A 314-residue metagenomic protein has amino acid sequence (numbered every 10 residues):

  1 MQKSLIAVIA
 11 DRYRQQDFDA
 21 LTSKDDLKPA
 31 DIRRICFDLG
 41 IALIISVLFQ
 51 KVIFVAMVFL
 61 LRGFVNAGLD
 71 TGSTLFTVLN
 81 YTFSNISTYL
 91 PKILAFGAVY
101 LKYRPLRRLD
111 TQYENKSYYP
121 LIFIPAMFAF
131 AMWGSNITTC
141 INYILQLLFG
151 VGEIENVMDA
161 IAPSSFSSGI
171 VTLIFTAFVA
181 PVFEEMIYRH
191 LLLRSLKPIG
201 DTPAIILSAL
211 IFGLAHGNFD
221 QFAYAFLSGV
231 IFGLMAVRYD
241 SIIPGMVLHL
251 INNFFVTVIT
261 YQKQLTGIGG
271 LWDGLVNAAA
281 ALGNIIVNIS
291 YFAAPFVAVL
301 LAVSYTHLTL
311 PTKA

Functional and structural regions predicted by a protein language model:
M1-C36: N-terminal juxtamembrane cytosolic/stromal segments of multi-pass membrane proteins
Q2, G63-L79, Q112-A180, K197: Juxtamembrane helix-loop-helix connectors linking adjacent transmembrane helices in multi-pass membrane enzymes
S46-K102: Alpha-helical transmembrane segments in multi-pass membrane proteins
K51-V52, L214, Q221-V287: Functionally important transmembrane alpha-helices
G68-S84, D159-S167, I268-F292: Membrane-interface segments at the starts/ends of alpha-helical transmembrane spans
K92-A98, Y291-Y305: Hydrophobic core of alpha-helical transmembrane segments in multi-pass integral membrane proteins
W133, M158-N218, F222, L227: Function-critical hydrophobic alpha-helical transmembrane segments in multi-pass membrane proteins
T306-T312: Conserved small/polar residues in nucleotide/adenosyl-binding loops
